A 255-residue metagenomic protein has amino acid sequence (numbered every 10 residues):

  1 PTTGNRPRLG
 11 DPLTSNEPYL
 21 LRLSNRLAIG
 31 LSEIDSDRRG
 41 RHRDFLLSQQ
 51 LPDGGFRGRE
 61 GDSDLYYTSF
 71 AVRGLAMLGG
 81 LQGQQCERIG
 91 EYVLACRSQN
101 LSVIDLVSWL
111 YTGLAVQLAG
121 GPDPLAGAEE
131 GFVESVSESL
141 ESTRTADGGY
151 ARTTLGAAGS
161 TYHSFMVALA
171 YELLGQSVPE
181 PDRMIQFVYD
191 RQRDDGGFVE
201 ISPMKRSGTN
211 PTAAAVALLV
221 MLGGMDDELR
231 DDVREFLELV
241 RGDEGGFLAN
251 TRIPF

Functional and structural regions predicted by a protein language model:
P1-T3: Short, basic, low-complexity termini and linkers enriched in Ser/Thr/Gly/Pro that act as targeting/leader peptides
N5-D35, R59-G83, Q99-G131, A151-P181 (+2 more regions): An alpha-helical repeat/solenoid feature that recognizes helix-turn-helix modules
D35-G54, Q84-L101, E129-G149, V178-G197 (+1 more regions): Long, well-ordered core segments of solenoidal/helical folds
